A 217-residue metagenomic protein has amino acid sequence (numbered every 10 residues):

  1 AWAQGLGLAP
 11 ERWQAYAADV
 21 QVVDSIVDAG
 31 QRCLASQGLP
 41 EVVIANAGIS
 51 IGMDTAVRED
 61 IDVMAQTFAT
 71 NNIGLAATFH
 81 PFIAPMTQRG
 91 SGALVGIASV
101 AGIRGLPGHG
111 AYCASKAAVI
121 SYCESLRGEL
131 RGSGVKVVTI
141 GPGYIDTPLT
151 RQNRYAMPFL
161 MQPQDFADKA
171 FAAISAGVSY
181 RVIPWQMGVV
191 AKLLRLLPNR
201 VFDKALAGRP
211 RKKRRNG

Functional and structural regions predicted by a protein language model:
L6-D24: Rossmann-fold cofactor-recognition segment
S50-A65, G108: Conserved mid-core segment of classical short-chain dehydrogenase/reductases
F79, S115: Active-site helix of classical SDR
S99: Residue(s) in the substrate-gating loop at a strand-loop-helix junction that position the organic substrate next
R104, S125-K136: Active-site-adjacent segment of SDR/Rossmann-fold oxidoreductases
L106-C113, S125, N153: Active-site loop-to-helix junction immediately N-terminal to the catalytic Tyr of the SDR YXXXK motif in Rossmann-fold
T139, Y155-A191: C-terminal helical subdomain
